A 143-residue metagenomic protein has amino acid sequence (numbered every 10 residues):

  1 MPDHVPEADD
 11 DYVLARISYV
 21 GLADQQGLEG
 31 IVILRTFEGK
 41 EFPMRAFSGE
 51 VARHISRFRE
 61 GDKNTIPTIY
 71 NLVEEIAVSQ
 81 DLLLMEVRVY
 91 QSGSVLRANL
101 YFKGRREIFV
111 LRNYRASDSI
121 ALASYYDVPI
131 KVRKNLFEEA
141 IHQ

Functional and structural regions predicted by a protein language model:
P2-Q143: Divalent-cation
